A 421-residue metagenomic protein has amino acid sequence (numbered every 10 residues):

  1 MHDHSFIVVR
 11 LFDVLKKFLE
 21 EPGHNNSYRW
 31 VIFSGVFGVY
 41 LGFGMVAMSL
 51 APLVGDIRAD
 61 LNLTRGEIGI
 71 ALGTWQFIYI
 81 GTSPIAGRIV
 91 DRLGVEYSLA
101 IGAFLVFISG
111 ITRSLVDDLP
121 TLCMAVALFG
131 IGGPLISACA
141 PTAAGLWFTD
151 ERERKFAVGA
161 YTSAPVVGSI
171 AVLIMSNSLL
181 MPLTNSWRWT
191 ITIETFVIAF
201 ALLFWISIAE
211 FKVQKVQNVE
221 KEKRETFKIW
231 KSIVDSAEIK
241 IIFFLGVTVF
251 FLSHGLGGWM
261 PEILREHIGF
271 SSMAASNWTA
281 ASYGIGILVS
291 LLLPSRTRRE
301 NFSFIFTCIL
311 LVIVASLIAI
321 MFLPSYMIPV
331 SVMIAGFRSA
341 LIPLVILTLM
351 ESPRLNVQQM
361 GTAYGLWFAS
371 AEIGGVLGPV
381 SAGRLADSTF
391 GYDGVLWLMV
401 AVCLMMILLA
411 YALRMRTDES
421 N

Functional and structural regions predicted by a protein language model:
V14-N26, K212-I241: Juxtamembrane intracellular "pre-TM" segments in multi-pass secondary transporters
M48, Q76-P84, I170, Y283-L291 (+1 more regions): Residue-level signature of mid-helix packing/kink "hotspots" within the transmembrane helices of 12-pass Major
L50-A51, E238-Y283, I287-S290: Extracytoplasmic gate region of multi-pass secondary transporters
G81-D117: Conserved MFS/SLC helix-loop-helix module at the cytosolic interface between two early adjacent transmembrane helices
V126-A164: Cytoplasmic helix-loop-helix junction between adjacent transmembrane helices in 12-TM secondary transporters
A160-E210: Helix-loop-helix hairpin linking two adjacent transmembrane segments in secondary transporters
E300-T348: C-terminal transmembrane helical hairpin of 12-TM major facilitator-type secondary transporters
L355-F390: A late C-terminal transmembrane helix in Major Facilitator Superfamily
